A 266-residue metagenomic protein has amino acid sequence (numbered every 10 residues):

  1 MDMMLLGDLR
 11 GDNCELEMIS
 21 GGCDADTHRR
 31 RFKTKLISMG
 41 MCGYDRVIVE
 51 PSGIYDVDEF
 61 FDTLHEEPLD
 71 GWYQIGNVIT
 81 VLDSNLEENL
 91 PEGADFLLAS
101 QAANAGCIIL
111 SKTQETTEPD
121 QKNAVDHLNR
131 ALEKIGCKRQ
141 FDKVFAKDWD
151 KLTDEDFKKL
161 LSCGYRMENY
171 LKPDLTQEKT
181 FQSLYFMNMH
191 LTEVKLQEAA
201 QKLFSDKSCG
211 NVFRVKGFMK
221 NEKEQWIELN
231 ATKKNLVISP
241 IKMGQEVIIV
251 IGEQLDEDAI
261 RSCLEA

Functional and structural regions predicted by a protein language model:
M1-P91: Nucleotide-state-sensitive switch-loop elements of NTP-binding domains
D2, D12, E66-P68, D95 (+3 more regions): Preference for short coil/turn "hinge" residues that link or interrupt alpha-helices
M18, K33-L36, M41-C42, G71-W72 (+6 more regions): General N-terminal targeting signals
M39, I54-R139: Conserved C-terminal guanine-recognition region of P-loop GTPase G domains, centered on the G4
E50, V78, A105, L196 (+1 more regions): Residue-level signature of catalytic and energy-coupling elements of molecular machines, predominantly ATP/GTP-dependent
S100, N104-L110, Q114-M243, Q254-A266: C-terminal accessory "lid"/substrate-recognition subdomains
E246-G252: Short, well-ordered beta-strand elements
